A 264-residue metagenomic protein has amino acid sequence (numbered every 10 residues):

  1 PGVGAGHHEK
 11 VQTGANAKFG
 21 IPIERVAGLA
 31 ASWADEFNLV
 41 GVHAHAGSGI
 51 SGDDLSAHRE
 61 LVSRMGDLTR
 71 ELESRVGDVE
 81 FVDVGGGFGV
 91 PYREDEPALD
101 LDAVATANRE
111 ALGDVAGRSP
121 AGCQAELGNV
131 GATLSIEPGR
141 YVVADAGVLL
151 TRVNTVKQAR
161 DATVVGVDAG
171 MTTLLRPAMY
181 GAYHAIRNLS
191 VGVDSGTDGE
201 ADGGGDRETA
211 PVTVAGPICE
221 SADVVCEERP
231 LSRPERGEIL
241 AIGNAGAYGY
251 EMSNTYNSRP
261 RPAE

Functional and structural regions predicted by a protein language model:
P1-F81, V90, A111, P120: Active-site-proximal beta-alpha core segment in soluble small-molecule metabolic enzymes
P1-H8, L39, C123-L127, A132 (+1 more regions): Short intrinsically disordered, low-complexity coil segments enriched in acidic
G4-T13, D53-S56, R93-P97, D145-L149 (+2 more regions): Short acidic, glycine/serine/threonine-rich loops at helix termini
G52-R59, P91-V104, A144-T155, E227-P230: Short glycine/threonine-rich loop-to-helix capping motif typified by GTGT followed within a few residues by an Asp-Pro
A57, E73-D78, E96-T106, R118-C123 (+3 more regions): Contiguous, function-dense segments enriched for cysteine-driven chemistry and partner/ligand-binding capacity
D67, V76-E80, L99, A103-T106 (+2 more regions): Acidic/histidine-enriched ion/cofactor-binding microenvironments in catalytic or ligand-binding pockets
V84: Structured binding elements
G117-G122, T133-E264: Charged (often Lys/Glu-rich) extended helix/loop segments that serve as interaction or gating elements
